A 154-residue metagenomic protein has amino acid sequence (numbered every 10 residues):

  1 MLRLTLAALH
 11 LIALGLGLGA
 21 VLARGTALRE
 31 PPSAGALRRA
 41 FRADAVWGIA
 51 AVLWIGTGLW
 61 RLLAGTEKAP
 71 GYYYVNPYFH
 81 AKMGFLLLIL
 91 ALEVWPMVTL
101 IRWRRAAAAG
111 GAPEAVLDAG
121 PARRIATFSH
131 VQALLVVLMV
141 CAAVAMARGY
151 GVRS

Functional and structural regions predicted by a protein language model:
M1-S154: Polytopic transmembrane helical bundles with strong interfacial aromatic enrichment
